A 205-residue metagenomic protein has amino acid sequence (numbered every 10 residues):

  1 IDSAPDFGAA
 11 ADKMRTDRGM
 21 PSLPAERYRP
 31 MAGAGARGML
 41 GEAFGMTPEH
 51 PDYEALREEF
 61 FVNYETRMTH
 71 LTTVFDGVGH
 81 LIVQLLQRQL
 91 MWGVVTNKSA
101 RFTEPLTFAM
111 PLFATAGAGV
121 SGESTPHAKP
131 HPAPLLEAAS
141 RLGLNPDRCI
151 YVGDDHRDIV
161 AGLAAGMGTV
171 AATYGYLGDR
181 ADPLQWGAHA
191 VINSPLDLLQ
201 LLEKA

Functional and structural regions predicted by a protein language model:
I1-P30: Active-site neighborhood of HAD-like aspartate-dependent phosphohydrolases
M14-R15, G35-H50, L106, A138-A139: Helix-loop "lid/cap" segments that line or gate small-molecule binding pockets
L23-R27, P51-D52, A114-A118, P146-I150: Short acidic capping loops at alpha-helix termini that bridge into adjacent secondary structure
G41-H80, R88: Metal-dependent phosphoesterase signature
T66-V94, A100-F108, P132, V160: Short, acidic loop-to-helix structural element flanking the phosphoryl-transfer center in phosphate-processing enzymes
P111-G119, A181-L202: Structural recognition of alpha->loop->beta junctions
K129-I159: Conserved Lys-Pro-Asp/Glu-containing loop-to-beta segment of HAD-superfamily phosphomonoesterases, centered on
I150-A190: Acidic, Mg2+-coordinating phosphoryl-transfer loop and its flanking beta/alpha structural elements, shared across
